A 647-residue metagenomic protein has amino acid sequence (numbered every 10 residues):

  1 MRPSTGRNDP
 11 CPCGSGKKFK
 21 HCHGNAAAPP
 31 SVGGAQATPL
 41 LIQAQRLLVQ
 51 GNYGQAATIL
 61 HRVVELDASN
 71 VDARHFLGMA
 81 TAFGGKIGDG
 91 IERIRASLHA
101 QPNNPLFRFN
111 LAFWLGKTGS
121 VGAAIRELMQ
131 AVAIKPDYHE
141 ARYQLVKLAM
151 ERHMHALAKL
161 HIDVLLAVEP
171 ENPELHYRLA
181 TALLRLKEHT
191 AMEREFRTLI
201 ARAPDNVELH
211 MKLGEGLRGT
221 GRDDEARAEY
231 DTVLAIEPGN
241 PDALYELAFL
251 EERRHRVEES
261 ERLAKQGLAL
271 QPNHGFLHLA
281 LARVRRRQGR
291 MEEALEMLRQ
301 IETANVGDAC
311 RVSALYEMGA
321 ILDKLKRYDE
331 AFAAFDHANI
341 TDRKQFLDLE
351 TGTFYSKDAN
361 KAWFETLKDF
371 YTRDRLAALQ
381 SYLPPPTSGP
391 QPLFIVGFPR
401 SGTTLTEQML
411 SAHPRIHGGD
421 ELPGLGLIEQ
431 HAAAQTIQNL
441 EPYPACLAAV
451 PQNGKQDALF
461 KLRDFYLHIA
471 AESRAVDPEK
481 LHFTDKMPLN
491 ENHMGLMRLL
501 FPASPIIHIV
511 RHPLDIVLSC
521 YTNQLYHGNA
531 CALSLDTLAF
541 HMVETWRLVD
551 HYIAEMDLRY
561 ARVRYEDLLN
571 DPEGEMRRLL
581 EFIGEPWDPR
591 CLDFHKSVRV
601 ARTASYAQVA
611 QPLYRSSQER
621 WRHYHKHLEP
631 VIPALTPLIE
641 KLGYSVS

Functional and structural regions predicted by a protein language model:
M1-P12, K20, G24-R474: Alpha-helical solenoid repeat scaffolds of the TPR/TPR-like class and their adjacent stem/linker regions that mediate
G14, R400-S401, V510, L569: Alpha-helical architecture
A26, L179, L635, I639-V646: C-terminal alpha-helix/helix-terminus motif
L186, N206, E215, T220 (+9 more regions): PAPS-dependent sulfotransferase catalytic domain
E350-S356, C591-H595, L642-S647: Short, flexible loop/turn segments with low-complexity composition
